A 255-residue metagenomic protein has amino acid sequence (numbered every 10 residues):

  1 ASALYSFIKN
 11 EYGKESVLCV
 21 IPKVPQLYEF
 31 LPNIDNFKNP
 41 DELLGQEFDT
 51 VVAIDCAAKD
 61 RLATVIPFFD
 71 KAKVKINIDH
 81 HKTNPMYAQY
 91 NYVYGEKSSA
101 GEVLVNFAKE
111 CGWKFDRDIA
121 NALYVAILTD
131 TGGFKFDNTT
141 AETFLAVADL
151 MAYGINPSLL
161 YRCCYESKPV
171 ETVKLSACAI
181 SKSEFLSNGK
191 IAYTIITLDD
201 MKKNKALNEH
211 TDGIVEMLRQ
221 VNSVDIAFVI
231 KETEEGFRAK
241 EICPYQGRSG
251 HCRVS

Functional and structural regions predicted by a protein language model:
A1-E29, G45-T50, T129-S255: Hydrophobic helix-and-loop "lid/oligomerization" segment in the mid-to-C-terminal part of catalytic domains
S2-A3, P32-I34, V65-F69, Y90-V93 (+2 more regions): Short, glycine/charged-enriched secondary-structure capping and boundary segments
K14-E15, I34, K71, W113 (+1 more regions): Short, well-ordered coil loops that connect the C-terminus of an alpha-helix to the N-terminus of a beta-strand
I34-Y90: Active-site cofactor/cluster-binding pocket
L43-Q46, P67-D70, N84-P85, F115-R117 (+3 more regions): Solvent-exposed alpha-helices and their adjacent loops that cap or buttress functional pockets in soluble metabolic
I78-A146: Short alpha-helices
